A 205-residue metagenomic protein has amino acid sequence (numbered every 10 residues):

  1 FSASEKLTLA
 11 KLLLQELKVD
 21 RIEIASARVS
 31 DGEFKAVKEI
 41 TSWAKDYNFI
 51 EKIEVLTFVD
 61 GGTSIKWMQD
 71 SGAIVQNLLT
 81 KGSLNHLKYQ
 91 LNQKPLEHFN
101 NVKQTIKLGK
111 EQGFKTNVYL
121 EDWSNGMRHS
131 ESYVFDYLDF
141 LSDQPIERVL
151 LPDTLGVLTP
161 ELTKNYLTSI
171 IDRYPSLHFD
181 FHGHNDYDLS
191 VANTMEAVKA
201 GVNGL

Functional and structural regions predicted by a protein language model:
F1-R21, E39-N48, G61-N117, E121-F179 (+1 more regions): Alpha/beta enzyme core
R21-S26, K52-V55, L150, D180-G183: Short catalytic-loop micro-motif centered on adjacent basic/acidic residues
A27, E121, T154, H184-D186: An acidic- and aromatic-residue-enriched active-site/binding cleft used to recognize and process polar
R28-G32, H129: Conserved glycine-rich "GG(E/T)P / GGGxP" loop and the immediately following alpha-helix in the radical SAM core
L56-D60: Metal-cofactor-binding active-site regions of metalloenzymes
Y187-A192: Short glycine/serine/threonine-rich phosphate/pyrophosphate-binding segments that cradle anionic phosphate groups
